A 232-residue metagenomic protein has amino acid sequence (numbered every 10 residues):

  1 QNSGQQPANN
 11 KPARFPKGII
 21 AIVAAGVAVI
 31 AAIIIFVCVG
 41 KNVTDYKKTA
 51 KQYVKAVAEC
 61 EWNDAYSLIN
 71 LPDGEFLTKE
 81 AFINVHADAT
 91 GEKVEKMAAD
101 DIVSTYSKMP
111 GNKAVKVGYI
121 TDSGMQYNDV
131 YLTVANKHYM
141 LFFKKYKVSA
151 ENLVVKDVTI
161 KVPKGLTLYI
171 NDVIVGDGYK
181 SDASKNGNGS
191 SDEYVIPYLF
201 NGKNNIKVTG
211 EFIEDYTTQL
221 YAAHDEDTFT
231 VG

Functional and structural regions predicted by a protein language model:
Q1-P16: N-terminal Lys/Arg-rich, disordered targeting/topogenic segments
A21-C38: Hydrophobic membrane-insertion alpha-helices, especially the h-region of bacterial N-terminal signal peptides
I33-K55: Sec-dependent signal peptide cleavage junction
N42, K51, N63-M125: Short solvent-exposed beta->alpha transition segments
A58-E61: Residues in the short coil linking paired helices within alpha-helical repeat scaffolds
M97-N188, I196-N201: Exposed beta-sheet edge and beta->alpha loop/turn motif
A135-H138, T209-G232: Structured interaction patches on ligand/partner-binding surfaces of diverse proteins
G189-I196, F200-D215: A short, solvent-exposed beta-strand micro-motif common in secreted/extracellular proteins
